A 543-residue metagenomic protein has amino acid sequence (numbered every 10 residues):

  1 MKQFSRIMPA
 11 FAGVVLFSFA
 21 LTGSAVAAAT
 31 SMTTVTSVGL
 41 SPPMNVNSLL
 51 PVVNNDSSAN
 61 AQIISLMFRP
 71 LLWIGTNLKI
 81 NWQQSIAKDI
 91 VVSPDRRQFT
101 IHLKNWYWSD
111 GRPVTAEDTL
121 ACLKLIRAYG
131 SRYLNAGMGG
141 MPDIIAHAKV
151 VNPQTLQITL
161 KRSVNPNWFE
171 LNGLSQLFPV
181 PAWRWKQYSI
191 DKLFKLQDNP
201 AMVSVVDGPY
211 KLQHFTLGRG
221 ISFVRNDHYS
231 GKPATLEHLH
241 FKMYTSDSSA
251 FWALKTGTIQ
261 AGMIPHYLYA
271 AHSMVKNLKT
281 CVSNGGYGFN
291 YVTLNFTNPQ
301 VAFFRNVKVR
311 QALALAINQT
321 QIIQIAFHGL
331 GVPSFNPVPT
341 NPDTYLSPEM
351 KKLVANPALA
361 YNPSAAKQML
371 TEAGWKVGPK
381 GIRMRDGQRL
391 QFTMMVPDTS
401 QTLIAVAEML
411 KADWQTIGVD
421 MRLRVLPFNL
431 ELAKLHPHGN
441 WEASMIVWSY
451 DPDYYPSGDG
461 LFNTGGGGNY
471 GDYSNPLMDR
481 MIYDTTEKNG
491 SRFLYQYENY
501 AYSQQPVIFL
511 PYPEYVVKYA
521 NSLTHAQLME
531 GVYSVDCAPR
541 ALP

Functional and structural regions predicted by a protein language model:
R6, A136-S189: Surface-exposed binding/hinge segments that line and control ligand-binding clefts or catalytic entry sites
A29, I323, Q368, D420-L432 (+3 more regions): Extracytoplasmic/peripheral linker and loop segments enriched in polar/acidic and small residues with frequent Thr/Pro
V38-P94, K124, V205-V206: N-terminal lobe/hinge region of extracytoplasmic solute-binding protein
G75-N77, L174-A234, H238, S248 (+2 more regions): Gly/Pro-rich hinge or "lid" segments in bacterial periplasmic/extracellular proteins
K88-Y133, Q157-T159, A250-A253, F303-F304 (+1 more regions): Aromatic- and charge-enriched surface segment that lines or borders ligand/interaction sites
D198, R225-H272, E408, D420-R422 (+1 more regions): Ligand-site clamp/hinge motif
P333-G378, D398-I404: Structural transition elements
V517-P543: Long beta-strand-rich cores associated with HINT superfamily self-processing modules
